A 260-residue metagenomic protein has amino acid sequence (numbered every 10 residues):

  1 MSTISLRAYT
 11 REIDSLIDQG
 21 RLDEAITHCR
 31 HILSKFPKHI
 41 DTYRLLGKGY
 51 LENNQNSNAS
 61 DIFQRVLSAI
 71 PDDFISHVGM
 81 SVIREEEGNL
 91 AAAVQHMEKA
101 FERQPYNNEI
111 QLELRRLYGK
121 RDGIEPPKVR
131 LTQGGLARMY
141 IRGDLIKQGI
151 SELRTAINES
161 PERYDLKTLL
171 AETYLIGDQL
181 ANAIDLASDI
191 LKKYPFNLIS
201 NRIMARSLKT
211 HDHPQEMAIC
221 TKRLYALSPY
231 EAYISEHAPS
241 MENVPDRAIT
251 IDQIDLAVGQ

Functional and structural regions predicted by a protein language model:
I4-D41, L45-N58, L131-N158: Alpha-helical segment of the N-proximal tetratricopeptide repeat
S5-L6, I40-D41, F74-V78, N108-E109 (+5 more regions): Helix-start (N-cap) detector for alpha-helical repeat units in TPR-like alpha-solenoids, especially tetratricopeptide
D18, E52-N53, E86, R103 (+5 more regions): Register position in tetratricopeptide repeats
K35, E52, A69-I70, E86 (+5 more regions): Structural marker of alpha-solenoid helical repeat scaffolds
